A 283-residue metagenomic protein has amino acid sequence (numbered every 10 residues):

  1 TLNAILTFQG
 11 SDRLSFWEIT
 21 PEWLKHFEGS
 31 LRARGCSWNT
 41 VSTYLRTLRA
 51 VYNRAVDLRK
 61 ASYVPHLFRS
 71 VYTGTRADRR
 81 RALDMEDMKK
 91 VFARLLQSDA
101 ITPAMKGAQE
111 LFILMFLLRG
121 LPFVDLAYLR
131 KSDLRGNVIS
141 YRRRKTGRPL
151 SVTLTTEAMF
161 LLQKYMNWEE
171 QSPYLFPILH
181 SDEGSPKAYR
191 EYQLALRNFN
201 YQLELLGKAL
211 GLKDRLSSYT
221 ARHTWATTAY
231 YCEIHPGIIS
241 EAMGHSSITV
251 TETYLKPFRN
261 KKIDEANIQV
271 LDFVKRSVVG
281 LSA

Functional and structural regions predicted by a protein language model:
A4-T7, L14-W17, A33-L67, R119: N-terminal DNA-binding recognition helix of tyrosine site-specific recombinases/integrases
K25-H26, A61-L96, S181-Y189: Flexible interdomain linker/hinge and immediately adjacent N-terminus of the catalytic tyrosine-recombinase domain
R69-S70, Y128-K164: Conserved tyrosine-mediated DNA breakage-rejoining catalytic core shared by Y-recombinases
A82, R143-G147, D182, M243-I268: Catalytic-site neighborhood detector that most strongly recognizes the C-terminal catalytic loop/helix of tyrosine
M88-K89, T155-K213: Active-site/catalytic core of tyrosine-dependent DNA strand-transfer enzymes
D99-P103, Q171, N200-E241: Short, basic (Lys/Arg/His-rich) helix/loop patches that form interaction surfaces in the mid-to-C-terminal regions
S132-V138, K213-D214, I234-T253, V279-A283: Short, polar N-cap/turn motifs at the start of nucleic acid-interacting alpha helices
E170, I178-P186, Q269-A283: C-terminal secondary-structure termini that scaffold catalytic or DNA-interacting sites
